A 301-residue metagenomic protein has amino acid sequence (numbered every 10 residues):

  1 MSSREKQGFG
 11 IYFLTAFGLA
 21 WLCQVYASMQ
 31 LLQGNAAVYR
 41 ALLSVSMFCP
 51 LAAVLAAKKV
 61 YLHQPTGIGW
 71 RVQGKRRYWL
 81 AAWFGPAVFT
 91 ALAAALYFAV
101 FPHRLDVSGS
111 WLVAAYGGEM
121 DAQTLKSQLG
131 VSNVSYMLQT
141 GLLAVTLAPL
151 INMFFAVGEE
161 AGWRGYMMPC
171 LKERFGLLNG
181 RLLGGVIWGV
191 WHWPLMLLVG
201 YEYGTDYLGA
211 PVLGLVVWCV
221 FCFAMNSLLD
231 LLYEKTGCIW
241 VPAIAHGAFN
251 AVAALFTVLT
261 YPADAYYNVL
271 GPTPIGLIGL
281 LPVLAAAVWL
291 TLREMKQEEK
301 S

Functional and structural regions predicted by a protein language model:
M1-T15: N-terminal membrane topogenic signal
F13, F17-G18, F48, W83-A87 (+8 more regions): Residue-level signature of the transmembrane alpha-helical core of multi-pass small-molecule transporters
L22-L43, L198-Y207, L255-G271: Juxtamembrane/transmembrane-helix boundary motifs at the membrane-water interface
C23-Y61, P65, W70, R76-L96 (+3 more regions): Alpha-helical transmembrane segments in multi-pass membrane proteins
A94-H103, E159-E160, R181-Y201: Transmembrane alpha-helix/helix-exit interface in multi-pass inner-membrane proteins
A122-Q128, M196-A210: Membrane-interface interhelical connector segments
V157-V190, D230-C238: Membrane-interface helix/loop boundary segments of multi-pass membrane proteins
T205-L215, K235, G247-S301: C-terminal membrane module of polytopic membrane proteins
